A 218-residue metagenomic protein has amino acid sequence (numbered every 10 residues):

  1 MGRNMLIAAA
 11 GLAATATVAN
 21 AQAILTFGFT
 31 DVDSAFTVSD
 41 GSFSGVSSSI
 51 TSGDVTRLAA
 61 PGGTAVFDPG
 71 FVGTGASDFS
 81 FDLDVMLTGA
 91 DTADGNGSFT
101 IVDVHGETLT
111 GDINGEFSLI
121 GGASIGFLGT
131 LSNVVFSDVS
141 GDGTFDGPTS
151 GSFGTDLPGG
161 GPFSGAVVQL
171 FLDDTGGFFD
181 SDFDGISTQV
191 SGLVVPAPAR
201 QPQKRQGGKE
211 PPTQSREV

Functional and structural regions predicted by a protein language model:
M1-N20: Gram-negative bacterial Sec-dependent N-terminal signal peptides
A16-V18, G75, Q214: N-terminal compositionally biased, intrinsically disordered segments and leader/signal-like regions
A21-D94, L170-V194: N-terminal segment immediately downstream of the Sec signal-peptide cleavage site in secreted/extracellular proteins
G95-F171: Acidic, glycine-rich flexible loop segments
P196-V218: A short, hydrophobic C-terminal helix/tail in secreted or cell-surface proteins
